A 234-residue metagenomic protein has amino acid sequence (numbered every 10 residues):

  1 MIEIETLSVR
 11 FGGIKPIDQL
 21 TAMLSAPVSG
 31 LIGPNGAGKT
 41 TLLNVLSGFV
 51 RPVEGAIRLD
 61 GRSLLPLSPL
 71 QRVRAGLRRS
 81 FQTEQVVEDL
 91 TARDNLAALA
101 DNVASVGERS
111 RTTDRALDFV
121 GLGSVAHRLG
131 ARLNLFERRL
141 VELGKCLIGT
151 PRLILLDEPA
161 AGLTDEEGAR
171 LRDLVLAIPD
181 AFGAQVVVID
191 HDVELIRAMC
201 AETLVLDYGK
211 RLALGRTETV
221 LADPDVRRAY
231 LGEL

Functional and structural regions predicted by a protein language model:
I2-E3, L7-L234: Glycine-rich phosphate-binding loops of nucleotide-dependent enzymes
